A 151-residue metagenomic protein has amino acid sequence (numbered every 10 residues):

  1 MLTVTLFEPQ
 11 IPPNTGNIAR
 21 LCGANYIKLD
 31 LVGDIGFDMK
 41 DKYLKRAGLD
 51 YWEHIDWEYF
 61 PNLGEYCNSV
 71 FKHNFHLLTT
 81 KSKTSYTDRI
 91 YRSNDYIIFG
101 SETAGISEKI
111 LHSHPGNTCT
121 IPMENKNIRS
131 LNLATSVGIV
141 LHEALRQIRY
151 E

Functional and structural regions predicted by a protein language model:
M1-E151: Post-transcriptional modification and biogenesis factors for structured RNAs of the translation apparatus
